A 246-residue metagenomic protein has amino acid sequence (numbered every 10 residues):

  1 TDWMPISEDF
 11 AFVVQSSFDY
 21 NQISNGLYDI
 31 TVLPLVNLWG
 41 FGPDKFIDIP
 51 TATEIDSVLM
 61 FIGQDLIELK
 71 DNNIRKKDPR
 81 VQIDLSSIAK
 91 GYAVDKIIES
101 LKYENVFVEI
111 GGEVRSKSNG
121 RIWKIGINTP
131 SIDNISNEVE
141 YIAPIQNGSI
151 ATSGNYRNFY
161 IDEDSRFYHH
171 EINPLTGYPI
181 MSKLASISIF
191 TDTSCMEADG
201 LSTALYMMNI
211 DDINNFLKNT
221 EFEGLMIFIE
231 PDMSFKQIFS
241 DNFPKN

Functional and structural regions predicted by a protein language model:
T1-N246: Mature catalytic core of soluble alpha/beta enzymes
